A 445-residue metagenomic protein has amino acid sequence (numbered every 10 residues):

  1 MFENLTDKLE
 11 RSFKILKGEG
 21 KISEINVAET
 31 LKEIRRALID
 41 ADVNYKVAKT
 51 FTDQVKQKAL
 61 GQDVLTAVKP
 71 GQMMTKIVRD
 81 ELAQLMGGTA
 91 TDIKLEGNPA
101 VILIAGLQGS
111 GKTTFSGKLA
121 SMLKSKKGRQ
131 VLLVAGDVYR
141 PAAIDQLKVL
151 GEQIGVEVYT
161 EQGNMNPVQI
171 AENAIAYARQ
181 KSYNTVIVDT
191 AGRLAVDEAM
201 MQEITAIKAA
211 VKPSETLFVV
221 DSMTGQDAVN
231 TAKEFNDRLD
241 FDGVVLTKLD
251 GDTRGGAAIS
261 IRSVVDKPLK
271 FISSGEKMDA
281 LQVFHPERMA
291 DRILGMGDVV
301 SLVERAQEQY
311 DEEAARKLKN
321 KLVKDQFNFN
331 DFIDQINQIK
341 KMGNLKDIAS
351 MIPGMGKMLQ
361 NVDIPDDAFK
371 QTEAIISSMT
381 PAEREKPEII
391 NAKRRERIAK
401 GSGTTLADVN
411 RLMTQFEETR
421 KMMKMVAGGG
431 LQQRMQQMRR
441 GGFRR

Functional and structural regions predicted by a protein language model:
F2-E19, R288-R445: Long amphipathic alpha-helical segments used for membrane anchoring, targeting, substrate engagement, or oligomerization
K8-G136, A143-N164, A171-T190: Primarily NTPase-proximal linker/entry elements flanking Walker-type ATP/GTP-binding cores
L16, D42, V78, L107 (+9 more regions): Residue-level signature of catalytic and energy-coupling elements of molecular machines, predominantly ATP/GTP-dependent
E19, N26, T66, D92-E96 (+15 more regions): Replace "in large, NTP-powered and nucleic-acid-processing enzymes" with "in large, NTP-powered factors and other
E29, E33, T50, Q54 (+8 more regions): Amphipathic alpha-helical interaction segments
D40, Q57-L60, A83, G87 (+7 more regions): Generic secondary-structure signature for well-ordered alpha-helical cores
S110, Y139-P141, M165-P167, G192-V196 (+2 more regions): Short, small-residue-enriched loops and turns at beta-alpha junctions that line or gate enzyme active sites
A171-I175, R179, Y183, A195 (+2 more regions): Conserved phosphate-handling catalytic cores of large alpha/beta enzymes
